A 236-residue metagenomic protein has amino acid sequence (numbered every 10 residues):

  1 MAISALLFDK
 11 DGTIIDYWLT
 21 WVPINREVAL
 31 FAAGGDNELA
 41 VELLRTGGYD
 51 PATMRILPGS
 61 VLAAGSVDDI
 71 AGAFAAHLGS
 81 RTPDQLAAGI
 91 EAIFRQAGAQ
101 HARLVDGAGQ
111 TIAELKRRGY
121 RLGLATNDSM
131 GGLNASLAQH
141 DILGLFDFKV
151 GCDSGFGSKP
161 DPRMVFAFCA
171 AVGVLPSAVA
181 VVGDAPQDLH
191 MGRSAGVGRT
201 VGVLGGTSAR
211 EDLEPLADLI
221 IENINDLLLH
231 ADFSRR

Functional and structural regions predicted by a protein language model:
M1-L6, L19, G34, A113-R117 (+2 more regions): Asp-based, Mg2+/Mn2+-dependent phosphohydrolase catalytic module
I3-G109, A113, R117-R118: N-terminal helical cap/lid subdomain that shapes the substrate entry/recognition surface in HAD-like hydrolases
T13, T126-D128: Conserved phosphate-coupling serine/threonine residues in phosphotransfer and NTP-handling enzymes
V61, Q85-L86, A125, G132 (+1 more regions): Short secondary-structure boundary micro-motifs
D84, A102, N127, S158-K159: Non-catalytic, surface-exposed connector residues within folded enzymatic/regulatory domains
